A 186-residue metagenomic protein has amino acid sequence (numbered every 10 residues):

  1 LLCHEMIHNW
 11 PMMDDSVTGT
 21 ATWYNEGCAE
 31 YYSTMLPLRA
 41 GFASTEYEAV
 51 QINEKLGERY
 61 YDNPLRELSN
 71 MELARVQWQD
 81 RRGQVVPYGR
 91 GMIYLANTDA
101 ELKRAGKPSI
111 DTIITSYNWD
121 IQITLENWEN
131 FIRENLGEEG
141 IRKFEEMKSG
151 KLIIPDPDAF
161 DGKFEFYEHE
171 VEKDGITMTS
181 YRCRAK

Functional and structural regions predicted by a protein language model:
L1, G19-W23, V85-I93, R104 (+2 more regions): Soluble non-cytosolic domains of exported or imported proteins
L1-Y61: Zinc-dependent metallopeptidase catalytic helix centered on the HExxH motif and its immediate flanking segment
E26, E30-S33, S109-Q122: Acidic helix/loop microenvironments that form the catalytic cleft of cell-wall polysaccharide enzymes
Y31-L38, I93-R104: Short glycine/serine- and small hydrophobic-enriched flexible loop segments
P37-A49, L102-I110, N135-K143: Structural helix-adjacent loops and short alpha-helical linkers that scaffold large soluble proteins
L38-F42, Y60-D62, W119-E126, I154: Secretory-pathway/luminal and periplasmic proteins that interact with or process carbohydrate-rich
A43-I93, W128: Long, well-structured alpha-helical subdomains associated with metal-dependent extracellular/ecto-lumenal hydrolases
D120-K186: Beta/coil-rich, acidic/histidine-enriched accessory regions frequently appended to metallopeptidases
